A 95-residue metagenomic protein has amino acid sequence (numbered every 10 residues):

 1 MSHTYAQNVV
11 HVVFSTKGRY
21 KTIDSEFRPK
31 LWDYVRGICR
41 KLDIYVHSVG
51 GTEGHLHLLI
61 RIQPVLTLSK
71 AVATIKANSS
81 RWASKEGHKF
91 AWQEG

Functional and structural regions predicted by a protein language model:
M1-G95: Charge-rich, low-complexity N-terminal segments
